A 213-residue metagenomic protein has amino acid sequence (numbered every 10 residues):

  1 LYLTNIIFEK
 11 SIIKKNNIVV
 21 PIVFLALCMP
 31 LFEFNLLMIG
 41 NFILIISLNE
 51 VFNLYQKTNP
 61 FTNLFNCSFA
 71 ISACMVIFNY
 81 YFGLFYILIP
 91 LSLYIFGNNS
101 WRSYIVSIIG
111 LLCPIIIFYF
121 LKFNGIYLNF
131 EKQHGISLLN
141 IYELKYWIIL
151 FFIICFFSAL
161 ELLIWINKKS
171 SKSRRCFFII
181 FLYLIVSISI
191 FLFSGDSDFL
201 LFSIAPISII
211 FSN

Functional and structural regions predicted by a protein language model:
I7-A26: Transmembrane-helix signature of polytopic, membrane-embedded enzymes that assemble or transfer cell-envelope glycans
P21-M38: Aromatic- and kink-enriched transmembrane "portal" helix at the membrane-lumen/periplasm boundary that abuts
S47-N63: Membrane-interface transmembrane helices that cradle and orient dolichyl/undecaprenyl
N63-Y80: Membrane-interface alpha helices of multi-pass inner-membrane proteins
F85-I109: Perimembrane helix-loop-helix junctions
L128-Y146, F156-L162: Juxtamembrane membrane-water interface segments that cap and precede transmembrane helices
L160-L182: Membrane-interface helix-loop-helix junctions at transmembrane boundaries of multi-pass membrane enzymes, predominantly
D196-N213: Hydrophobic/aromatic-rich transmembrane helices and adjacent perimembrane loops
